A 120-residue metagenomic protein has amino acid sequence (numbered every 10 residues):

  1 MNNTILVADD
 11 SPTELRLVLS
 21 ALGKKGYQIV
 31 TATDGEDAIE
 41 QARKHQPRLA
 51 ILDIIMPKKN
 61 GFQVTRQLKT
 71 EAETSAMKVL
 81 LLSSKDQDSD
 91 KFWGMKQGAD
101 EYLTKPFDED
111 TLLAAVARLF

Functional and structural regions predicted by a protein language model:
R16-K24: Charged docking surfaces used in two-component/phosphorelay signaling
G26-T33, Q41: Short hydrophobic/Thr-rich beta-strand motif most characteristic of the beta2 strand and flanking loop of CheY-like
H45-I51: Active-site beta3 strand of CheY-like receiver
P57-K58, Q87, P106: The feature encodes the CheY-like receiver
F107-A117: C-terminal output helix
